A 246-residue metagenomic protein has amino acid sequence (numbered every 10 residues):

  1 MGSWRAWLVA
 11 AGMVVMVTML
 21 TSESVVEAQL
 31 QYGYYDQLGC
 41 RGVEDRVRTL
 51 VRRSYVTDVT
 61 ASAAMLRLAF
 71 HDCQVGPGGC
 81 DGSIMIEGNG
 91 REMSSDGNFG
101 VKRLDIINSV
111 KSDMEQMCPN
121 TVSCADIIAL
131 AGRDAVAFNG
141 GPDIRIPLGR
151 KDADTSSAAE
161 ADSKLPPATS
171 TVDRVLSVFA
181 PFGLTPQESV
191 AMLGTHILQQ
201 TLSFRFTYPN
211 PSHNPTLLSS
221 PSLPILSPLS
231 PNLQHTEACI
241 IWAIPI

Functional and structural regions predicted by a protein language model:
G2-I246: Catalytic cores of secreted/periplasmic or lumenal enzymes
